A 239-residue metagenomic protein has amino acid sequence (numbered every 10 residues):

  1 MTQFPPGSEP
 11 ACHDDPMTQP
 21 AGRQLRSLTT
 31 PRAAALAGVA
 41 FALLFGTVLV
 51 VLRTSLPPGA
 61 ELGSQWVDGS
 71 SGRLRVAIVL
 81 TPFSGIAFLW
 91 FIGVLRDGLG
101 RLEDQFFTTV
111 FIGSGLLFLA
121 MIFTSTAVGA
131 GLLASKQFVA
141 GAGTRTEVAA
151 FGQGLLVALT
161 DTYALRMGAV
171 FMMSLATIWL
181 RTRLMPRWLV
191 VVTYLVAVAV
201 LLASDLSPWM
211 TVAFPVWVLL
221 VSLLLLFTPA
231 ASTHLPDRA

Functional and structural regions predicted by a protein language model:
T2-P5, D15-A239: Hydrophobic, aromatic-enriched alpha-helical segments typical of multi-pass transmembrane helices
